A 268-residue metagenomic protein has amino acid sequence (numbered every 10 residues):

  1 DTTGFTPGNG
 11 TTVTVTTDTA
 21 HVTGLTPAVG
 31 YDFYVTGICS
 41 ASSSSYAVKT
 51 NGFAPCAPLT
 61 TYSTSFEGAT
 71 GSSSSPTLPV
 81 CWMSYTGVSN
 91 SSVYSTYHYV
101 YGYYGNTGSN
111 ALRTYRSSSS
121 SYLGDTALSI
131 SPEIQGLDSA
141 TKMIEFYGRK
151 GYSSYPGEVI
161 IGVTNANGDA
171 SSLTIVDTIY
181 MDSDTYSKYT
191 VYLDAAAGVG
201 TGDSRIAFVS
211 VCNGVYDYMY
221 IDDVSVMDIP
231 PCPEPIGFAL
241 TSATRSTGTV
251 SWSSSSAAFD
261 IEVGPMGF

Functional and structural regions predicted by a protein language model:
D1-T26, I179-S183, D260-F268: Recognizes extended acidic, P/S/T-rich segments that occur within or adjacent to Ig-like beta-sandwich modules
G4-F5, L59-S117, A258-D260: Extracellular glycan-recognition surfaces and repeat-rich motifs
V22-A41: Beta-strand-rich modules
P27, S42-L59, P230-S256: Pro/Thr/Ser/Gly-rich low-complexity, intrinsically disordered linker/stalk tracts
S121-D138, K188-T190: Short beta-strands within extracellular/lumenal beta-sheet-rich domains
Y122-L128, V211-I229: Extracellular carbohydrate recognition
G168-G200: Extracellular carbohydrate recognition and processing domains and analogous Trp-centered ligand-binding platforms
